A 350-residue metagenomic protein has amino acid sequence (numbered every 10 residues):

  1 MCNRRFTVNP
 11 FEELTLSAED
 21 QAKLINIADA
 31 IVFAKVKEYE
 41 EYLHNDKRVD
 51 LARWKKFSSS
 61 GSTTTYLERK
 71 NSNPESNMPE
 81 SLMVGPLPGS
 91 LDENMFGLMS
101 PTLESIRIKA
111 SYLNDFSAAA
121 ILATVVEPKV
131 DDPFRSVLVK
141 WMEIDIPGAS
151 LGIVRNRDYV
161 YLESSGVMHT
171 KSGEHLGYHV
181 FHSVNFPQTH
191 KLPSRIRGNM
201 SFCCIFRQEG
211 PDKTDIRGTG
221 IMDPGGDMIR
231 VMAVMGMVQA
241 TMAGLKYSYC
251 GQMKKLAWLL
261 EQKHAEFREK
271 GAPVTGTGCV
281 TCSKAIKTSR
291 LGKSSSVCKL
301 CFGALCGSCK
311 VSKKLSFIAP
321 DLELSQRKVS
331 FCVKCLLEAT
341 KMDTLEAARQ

Functional and structural regions predicted by a protein language model:
M1-Q350: Eukaryotic helix-grip
